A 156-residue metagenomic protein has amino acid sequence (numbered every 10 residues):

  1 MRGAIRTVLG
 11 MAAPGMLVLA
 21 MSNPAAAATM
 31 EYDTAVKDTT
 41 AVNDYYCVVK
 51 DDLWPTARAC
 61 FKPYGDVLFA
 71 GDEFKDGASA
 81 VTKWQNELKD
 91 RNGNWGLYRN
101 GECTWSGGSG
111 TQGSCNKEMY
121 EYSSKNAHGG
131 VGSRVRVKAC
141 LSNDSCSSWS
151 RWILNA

Functional and structural regions predicted by a protein language model:
M1-A27: Secretory targeting and sorting signals
A27-A156: Post-signal peptide N-terminal regions of Sec-secreted extracellular proteins
